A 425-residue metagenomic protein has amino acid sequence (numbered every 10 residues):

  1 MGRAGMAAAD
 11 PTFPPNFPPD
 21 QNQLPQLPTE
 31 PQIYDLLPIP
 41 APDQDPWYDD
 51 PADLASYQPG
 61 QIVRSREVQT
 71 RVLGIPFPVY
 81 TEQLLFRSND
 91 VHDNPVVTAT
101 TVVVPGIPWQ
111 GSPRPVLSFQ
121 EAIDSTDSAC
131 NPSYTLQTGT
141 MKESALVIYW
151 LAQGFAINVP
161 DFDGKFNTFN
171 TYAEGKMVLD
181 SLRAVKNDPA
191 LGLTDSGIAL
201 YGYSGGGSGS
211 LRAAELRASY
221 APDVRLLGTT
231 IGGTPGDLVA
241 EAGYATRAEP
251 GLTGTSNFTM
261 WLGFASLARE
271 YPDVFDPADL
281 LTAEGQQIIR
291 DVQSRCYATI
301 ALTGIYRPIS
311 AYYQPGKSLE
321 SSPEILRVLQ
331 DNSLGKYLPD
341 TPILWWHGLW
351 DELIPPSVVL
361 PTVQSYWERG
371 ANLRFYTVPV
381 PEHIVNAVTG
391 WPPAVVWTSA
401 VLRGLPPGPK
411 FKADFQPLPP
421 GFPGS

Functional and structural regions predicted by a protein language model:
M1-D10: Secretory targeting and sorting signals
D10-T98, V102-W109: Catalytic-loop region of hydrolases
P14-A55, P235-K336: Accessory cap/linker subdomain of secreted extracellular hydrolases
A99-V104, S112-S125, A129, Y134 (+1 more regions): Short beta-strand element of the alpha/beta-hydrolase
K142-L146, T168-G192: Alpha/beta-hydrolase active-site loop
R183-T255: Primarily recognizes the serine-hydrolase "nucleophile elbow" in alpha/beta-hydrolase and SGNH/GDSL folds
S321-S322, L326-R327, L344, L353 (+1 more regions): C-terminal catalytic histidine-bearing segment of alpha/beta-hydrolase fold enzymes
P339, L344-D351: Short beta-strand/loop motif that positions the catalytic acidic residue of the alpha/beta-hydrolase fold
